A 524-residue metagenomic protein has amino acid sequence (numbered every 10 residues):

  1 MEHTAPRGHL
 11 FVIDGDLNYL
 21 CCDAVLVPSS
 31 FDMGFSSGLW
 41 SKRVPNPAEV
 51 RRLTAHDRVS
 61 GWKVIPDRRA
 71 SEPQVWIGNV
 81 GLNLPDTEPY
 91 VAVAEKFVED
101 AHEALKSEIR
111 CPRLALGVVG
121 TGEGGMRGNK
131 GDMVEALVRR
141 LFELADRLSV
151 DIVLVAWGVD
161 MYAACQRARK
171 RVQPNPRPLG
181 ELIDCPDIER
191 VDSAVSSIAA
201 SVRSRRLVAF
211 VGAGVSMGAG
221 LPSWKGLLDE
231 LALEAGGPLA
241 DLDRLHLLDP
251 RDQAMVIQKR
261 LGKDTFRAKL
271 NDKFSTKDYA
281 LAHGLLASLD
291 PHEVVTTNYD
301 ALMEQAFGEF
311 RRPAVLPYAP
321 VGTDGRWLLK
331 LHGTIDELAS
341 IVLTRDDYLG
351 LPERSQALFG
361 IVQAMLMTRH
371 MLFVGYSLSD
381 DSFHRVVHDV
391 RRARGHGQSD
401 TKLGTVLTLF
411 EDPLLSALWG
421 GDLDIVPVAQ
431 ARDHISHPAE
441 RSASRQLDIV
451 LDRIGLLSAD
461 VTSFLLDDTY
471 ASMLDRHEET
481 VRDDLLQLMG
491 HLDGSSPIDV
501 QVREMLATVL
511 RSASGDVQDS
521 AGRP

Functional and structural regions predicted by a protein language model:
M1-G8, G15, L144-L154, D160-A209 (+8 more regions): SIR2/sirtuin-family catalytic core signature
M1-I109: Glycine-/small-residue-enriched capping loops at alpha/beta junctions
E2, L17-N18, S30-F31, F35-S36 (+4 more regions): Metabolite-binding pocket within alpha/beta catalytic cores that recognizes anionic/polar moieties
P28-I65, F210-R251, F307-R311: Adenosine ribonucleotide-centric catalytic and binding domains
S37-S41, G124-V138, L221-W224, A306-F307 (+1 more regions): Short Gly/Thr/Asp-enriched flexible loops that form oxyanion-binding sites at enzyme active sites
L82-D184: Phosphate/ribose-phosphate-bearing ligand recognition and processing surfaces, centered on ADP-ribose/NAD(+/P+) systems
M133-F142, D346-I361, V386-H388: Active-site glycine-rich loop that binds ribose-phosphate moieties when present
R326-I341: Class I SAM-dependent methyltransferase SAM-binding "motif I" and its flanking Rossmann-like core
